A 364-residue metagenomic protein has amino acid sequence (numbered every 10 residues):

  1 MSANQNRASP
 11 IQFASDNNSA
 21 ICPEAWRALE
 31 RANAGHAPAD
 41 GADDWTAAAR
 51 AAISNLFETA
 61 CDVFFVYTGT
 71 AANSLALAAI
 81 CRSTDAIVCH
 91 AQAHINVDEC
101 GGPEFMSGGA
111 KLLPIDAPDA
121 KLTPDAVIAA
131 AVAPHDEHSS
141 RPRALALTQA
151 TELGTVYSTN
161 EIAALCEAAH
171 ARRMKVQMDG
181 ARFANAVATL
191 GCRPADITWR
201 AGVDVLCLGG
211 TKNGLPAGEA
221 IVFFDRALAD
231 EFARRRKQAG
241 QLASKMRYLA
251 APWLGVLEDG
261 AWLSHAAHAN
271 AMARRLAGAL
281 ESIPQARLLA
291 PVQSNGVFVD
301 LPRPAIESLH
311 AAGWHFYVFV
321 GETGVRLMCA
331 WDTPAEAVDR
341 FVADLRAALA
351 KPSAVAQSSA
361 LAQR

Functional and structural regions predicted by a protein language model:
S2-A312, V318-T333, F341-P352, L361-R364: Conserved PLP-enzyme active-site core in the AAT-like
Q357-S358: Intrinsic, low-complexity polybasic segments
